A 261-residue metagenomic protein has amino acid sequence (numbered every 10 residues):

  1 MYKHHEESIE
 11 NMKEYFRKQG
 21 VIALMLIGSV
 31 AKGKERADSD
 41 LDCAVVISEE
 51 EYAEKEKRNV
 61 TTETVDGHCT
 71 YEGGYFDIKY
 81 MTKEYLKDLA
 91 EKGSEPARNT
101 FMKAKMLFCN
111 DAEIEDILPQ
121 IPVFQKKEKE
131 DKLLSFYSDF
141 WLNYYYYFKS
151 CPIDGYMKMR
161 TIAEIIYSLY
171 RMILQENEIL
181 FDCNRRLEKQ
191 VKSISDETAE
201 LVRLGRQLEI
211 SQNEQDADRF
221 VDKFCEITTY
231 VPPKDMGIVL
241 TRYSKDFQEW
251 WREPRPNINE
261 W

Functional and structural regions predicted by a protein language model:
M1-D38, A44-S94: Metal-dependent nucleotidyltransferase catalytic core
Y2, Y15, I114-Q120, L142-Y144 (+2 more regions): Short hydrophobic/aromatic-rich motifs at helix boundaries and adjacent loops
I9-L24, A104-E113, K149-S150, T241-P254: Short N-terminal helix-initiation segments at or just after the protein's N-terminus
S39, E56-R58, A90-S94, P122 (+3 more regions): Surface-exposed beta-strand edges and their flanking turn/coil or helix-capping segments
E51-K55, Y71-Y75, A97-R98, A104-C109 (+4 more regions): Short, surface-exposed, polar/charged, turn-prone segments marking secondary-structure boundaries
V65-I153, P254-N259: Conserved NTP/Mg2+-binding pocket subregion across the NTase superfamily
Q125-W261: Conserved nucleotidyltransferase catalytic core and NTase-mimicking acidic/glycine-rich helix/loop elements in nucleic
